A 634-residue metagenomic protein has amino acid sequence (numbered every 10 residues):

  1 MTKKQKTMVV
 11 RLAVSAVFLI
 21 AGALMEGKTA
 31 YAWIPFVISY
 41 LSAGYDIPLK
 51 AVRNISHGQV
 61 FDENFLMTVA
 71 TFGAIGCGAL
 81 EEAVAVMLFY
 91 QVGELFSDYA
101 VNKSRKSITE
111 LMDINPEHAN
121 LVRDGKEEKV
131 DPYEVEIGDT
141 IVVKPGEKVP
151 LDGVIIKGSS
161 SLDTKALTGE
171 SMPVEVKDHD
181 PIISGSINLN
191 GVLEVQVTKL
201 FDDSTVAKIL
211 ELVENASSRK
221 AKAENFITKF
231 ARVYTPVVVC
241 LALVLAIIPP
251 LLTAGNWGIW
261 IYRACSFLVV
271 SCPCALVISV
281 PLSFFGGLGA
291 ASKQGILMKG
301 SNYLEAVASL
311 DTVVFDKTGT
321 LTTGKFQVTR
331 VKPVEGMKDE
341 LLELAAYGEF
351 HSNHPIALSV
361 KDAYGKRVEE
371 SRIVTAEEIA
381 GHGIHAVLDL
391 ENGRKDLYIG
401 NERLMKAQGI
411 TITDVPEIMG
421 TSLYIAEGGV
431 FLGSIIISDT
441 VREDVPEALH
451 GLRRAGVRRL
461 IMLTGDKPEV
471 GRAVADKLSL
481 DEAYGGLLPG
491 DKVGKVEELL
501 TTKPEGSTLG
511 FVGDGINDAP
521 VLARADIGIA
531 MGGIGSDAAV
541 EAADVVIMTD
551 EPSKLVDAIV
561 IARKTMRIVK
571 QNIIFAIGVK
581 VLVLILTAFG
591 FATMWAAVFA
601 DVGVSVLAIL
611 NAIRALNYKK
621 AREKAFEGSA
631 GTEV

Functional and structural regions predicted by a protein language model:
M1-T7, S42-D62, P116-L121, V197-N225 (+4 more regions): Non-transmembrane, extramembrane segments of multi-pass ion/lipid transporters
M1-V14, Y234: N-terminal membrane topogenic signal
V14-V17, N225-A254, R263, F267-F284 (+1 more regions): Bilayer-spanning, highly hydrophobic alpha-helical transmembrane segments
L19-E26, Y31-H118, V122, K126 (+7 more regions): Actuator/coupling domain of P-type ATPases
V52-F61, D98-T109, L282-S301, I613-G628: Juxtamembrane helix-loop transition segments at the membrane interface in multi-pass membrane proteins
L66-T68, L167, F226, Y262 (+2 more regions): Conserved catalytic phosphorylation-site environment of P-type ATPases
P116, N120-D124, V142-K144, T312-I410 (+4 more regions): Cytosolic catalytic regions of ATP/NTP-dependent phosphoryl-transfer enzymes
N392-R394, T421, E427-Q571, V579 (+1 more regions): Conserved ATP-binding TGD loop and adjacent catalytic N/P-domain core of P-type ATPases
